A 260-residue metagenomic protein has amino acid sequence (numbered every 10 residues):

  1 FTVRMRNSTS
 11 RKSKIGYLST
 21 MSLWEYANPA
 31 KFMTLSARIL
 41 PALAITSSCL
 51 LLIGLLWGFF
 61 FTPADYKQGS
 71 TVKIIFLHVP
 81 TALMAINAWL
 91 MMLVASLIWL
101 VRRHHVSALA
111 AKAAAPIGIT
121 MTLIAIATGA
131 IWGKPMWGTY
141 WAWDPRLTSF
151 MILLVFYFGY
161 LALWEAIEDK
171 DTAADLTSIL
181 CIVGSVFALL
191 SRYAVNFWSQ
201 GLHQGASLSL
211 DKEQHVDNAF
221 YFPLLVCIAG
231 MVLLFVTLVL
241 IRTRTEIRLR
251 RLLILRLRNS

Functional and structural regions predicted by a protein language model:
F1-S13, S19: Low-acidity, Ser/Thr- and Arg-rich intrinsically disordered low-complexity segments
Y17-S260: Polytopic transmembrane helical bundles with strong interfacial aromatic enrichment
